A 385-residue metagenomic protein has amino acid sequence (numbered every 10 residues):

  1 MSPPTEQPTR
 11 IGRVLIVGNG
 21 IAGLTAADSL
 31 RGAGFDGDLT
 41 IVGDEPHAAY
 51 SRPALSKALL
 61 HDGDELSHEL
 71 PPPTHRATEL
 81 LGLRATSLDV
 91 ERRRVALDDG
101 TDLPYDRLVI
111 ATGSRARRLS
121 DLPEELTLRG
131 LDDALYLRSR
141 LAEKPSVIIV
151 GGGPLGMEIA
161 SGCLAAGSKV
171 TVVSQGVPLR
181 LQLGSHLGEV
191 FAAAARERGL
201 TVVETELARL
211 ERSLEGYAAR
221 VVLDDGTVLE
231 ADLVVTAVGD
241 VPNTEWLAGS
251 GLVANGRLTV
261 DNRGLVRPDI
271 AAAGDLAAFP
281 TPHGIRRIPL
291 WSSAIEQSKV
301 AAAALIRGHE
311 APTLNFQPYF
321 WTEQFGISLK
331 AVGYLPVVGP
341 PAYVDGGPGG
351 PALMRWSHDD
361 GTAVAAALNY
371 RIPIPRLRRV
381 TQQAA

Functional and structural regions predicted by a protein language model:
M1-L15, S67, P72-S146, E204 (+4 more regions): FAD-binding core/adjacent interface of flavoenzyme oxidoreductases
S2-T78, G162-Q182: Beta1-alpha1 glycine-rich phosphate/pyrophosphate-binding loop at the start of Rossmann-like nucleotide-binding domains
I11-R13, D225-V253, I327-A385: C-terminal catalytic lobe of FAD-dependent flavoproteins
G18-I21, D44, R129, V150-P154: Glycine-rich Rossmann-fold phosphate-binding loop(s) that bind the pyrophosphate of adenine dinucleotide cofactors
D36-D38, E79-A96, L103, A166-D261: A Rossmann-like FAD-binding core segment of flavoenzymes
P123-K144, V222, V228-E296, V300: FAD-site-proximal beta/loop scaffold in flavoenzymes
Y136-L183: Rossmann-like NAD(P)H-binding beta-loop-alpha module
G284-I288, A303-P336: Active-site-proximal substrate-binding core of FAD-dependent oxidoreductases
